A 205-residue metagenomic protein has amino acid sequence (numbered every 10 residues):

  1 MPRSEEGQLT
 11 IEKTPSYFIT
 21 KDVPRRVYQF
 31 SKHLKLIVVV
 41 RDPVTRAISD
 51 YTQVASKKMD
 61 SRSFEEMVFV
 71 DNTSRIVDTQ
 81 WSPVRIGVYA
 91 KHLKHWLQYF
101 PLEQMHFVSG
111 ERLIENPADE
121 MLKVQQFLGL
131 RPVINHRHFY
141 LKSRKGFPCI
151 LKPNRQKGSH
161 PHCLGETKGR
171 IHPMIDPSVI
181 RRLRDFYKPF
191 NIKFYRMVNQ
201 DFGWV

Functional and structural regions predicted by a protein language model:
M1-V205: Anion-recognition interface
